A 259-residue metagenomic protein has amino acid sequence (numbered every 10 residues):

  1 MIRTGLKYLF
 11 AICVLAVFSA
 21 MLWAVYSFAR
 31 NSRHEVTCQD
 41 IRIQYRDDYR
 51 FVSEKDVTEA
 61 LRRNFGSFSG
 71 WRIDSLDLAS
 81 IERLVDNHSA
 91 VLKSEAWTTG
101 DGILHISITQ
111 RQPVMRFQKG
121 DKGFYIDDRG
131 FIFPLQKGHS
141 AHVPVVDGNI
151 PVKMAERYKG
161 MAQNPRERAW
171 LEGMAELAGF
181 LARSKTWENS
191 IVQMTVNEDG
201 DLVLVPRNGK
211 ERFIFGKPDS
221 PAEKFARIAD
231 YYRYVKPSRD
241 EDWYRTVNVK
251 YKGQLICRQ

Functional and structural regions predicted by a protein language model:
M1-Q44, R50-D56, A60-N87, L92-Q259: Charged, solvent-exposed interaction patches on well-folded alpha/beta domains that mediate macromolecular contacts
